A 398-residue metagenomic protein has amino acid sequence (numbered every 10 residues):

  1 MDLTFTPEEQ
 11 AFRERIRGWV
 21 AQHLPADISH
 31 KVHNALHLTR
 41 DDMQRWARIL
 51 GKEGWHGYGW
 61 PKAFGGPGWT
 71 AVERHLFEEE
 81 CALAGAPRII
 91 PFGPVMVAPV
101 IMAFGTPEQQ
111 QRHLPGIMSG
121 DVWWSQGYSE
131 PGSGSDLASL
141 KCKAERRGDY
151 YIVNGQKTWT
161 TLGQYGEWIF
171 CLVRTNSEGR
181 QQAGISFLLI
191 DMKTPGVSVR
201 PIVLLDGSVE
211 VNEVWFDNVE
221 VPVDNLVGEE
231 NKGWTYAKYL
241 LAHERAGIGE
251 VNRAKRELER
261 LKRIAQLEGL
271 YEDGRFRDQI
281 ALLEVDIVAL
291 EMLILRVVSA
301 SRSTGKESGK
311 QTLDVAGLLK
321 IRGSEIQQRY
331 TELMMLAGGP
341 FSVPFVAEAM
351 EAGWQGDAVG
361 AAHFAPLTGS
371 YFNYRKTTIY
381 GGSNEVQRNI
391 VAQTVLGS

Functional and structural regions predicted by a protein language model:
M1-P91, R112-S119, G247, G274 (+5 more regions): Amphipathic, small/basic residue-rich leader segments at the start of a protein or domain
D2, V72, L76-F77, M96 (+3 more regions): Glycine-rich phosphate/cofactor-binding loops in nucleotide/flavin-utilizing enzymes
F5, V197-L293, S370, T377 (+1 more regions): Glycine-rich beta->alpha junctions and the first turn(s) of the following alpha-helix
I28-H37, L270-R277, V288-Q355: C-terminal helix-coil-helix/basic helical segment that borders enzyme active sites and/or dimer interfaces and provides
Q44-A47, G51-G120, L162-W168, I287 (+5 more regions): Internal helix-loop-helix
G120-Y128, L172: A short, Trp-centered hydrophobic/proline-enriched beta-strand micro-motif
C142-E145: A structural signal for short hydrophobic beta-strand segments in well-ordered beta-sheet cores
D149-Y150, N154-R200: A short core secondary-structure module
